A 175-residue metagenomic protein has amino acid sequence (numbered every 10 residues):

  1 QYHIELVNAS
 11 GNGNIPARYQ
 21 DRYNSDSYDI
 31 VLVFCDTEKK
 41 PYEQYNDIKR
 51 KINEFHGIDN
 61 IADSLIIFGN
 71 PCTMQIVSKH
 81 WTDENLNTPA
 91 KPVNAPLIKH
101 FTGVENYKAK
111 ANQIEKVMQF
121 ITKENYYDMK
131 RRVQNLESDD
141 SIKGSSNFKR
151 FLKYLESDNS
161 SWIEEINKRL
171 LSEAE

Functional and structural regions predicted by a protein language model:
Y2-E5, G13-E175: C-terminal accessory helical subdomains adjacent to catalytic cores in phosphodiester- and nucleotide-handling enzymes
